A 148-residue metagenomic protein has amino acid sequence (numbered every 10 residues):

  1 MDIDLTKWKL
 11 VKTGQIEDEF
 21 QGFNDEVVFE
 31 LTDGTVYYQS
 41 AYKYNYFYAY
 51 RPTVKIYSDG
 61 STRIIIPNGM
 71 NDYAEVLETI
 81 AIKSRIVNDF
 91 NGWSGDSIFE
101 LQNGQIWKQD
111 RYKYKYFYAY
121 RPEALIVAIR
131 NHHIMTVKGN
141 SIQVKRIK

Functional and structural regions predicted by a protein language model:
I3-F23, L77-W93: Structural detector for short beta-strands of small beta-barrel domains
T6-K9, N68-R85, K138-K148: Short peripheral tails and domain-boundary helices/loops at the edges of structured domains
E17, D25, A41-Y44, V87 (+2 more regions): Short, solvent-exposed loop/turn positions at domain surfaces that link secondary-structure elements or cap domain
E17-V36, F90-I106: Short, basic/aromatic beta-hairpin or loop at an interaction surface
Q39-S40, Q109-D110, V144: Short capping micro-motif at the N-terminus of alpha-helices
Y42-Y57, Y112-V127: Short nucleic-acid-contacting surface segments enriched for D/E, G, S/T with interspersed K/R
A49, G60-D72, N131-G139: Short, Lys/Arg- and Gly-enriched loop/turn segments at beta-strand edges
A119-K148: Structured core of small recognition/catalytic domains
